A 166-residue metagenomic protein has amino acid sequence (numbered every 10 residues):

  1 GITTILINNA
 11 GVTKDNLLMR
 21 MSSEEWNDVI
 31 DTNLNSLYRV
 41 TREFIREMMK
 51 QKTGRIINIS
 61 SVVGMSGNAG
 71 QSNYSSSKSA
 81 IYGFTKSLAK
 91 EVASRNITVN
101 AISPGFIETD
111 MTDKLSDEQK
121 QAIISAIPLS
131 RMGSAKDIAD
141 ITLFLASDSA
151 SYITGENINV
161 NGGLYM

Functional and structural regions predicted by a protein language model:
L17-L18, E25-I30, T112, I123: Substrate-binding pocket helix/loop in short-chain dehydrogenase/reductase
M19, S66-S72, S94-R95, S130 (+1 more regions): Active-site loop immediately N-terminal to the catalytic Tyr-X3-Lys motif of short-chain dehydrogenase/reductase
M21, G67-S75, S87, L115: Active-site loop-to-helix junction immediately N-terminal to the catalytic Tyr of the SDR YXXXK motif in Rossmann-fold
T41, S77, T85: Active-site helix of classical SDR
R46, K90-S94, S151: Alpha-helical segment proximal to the catalytic Tyr-Lys
S61: Residue(s) in the substrate-gating loop at a strand-loop-helix junction that position the organic substrate next
A101, I124-S149, I153, V160-G162: C-terminal helical subdomain
